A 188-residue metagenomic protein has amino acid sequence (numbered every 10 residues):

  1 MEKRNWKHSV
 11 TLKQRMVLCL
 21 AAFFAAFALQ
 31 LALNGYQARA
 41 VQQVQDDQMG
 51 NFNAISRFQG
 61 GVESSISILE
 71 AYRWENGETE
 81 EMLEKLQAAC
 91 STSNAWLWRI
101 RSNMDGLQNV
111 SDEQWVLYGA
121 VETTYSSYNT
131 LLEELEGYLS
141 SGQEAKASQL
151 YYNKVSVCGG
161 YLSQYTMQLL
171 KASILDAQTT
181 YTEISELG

Functional and structural regions predicted by a protein language model:
M1-H8: N-terminal sensory and localization modules of signal-transduction and trafficking proteins
L12-S67, L83, N109-Y125, T180-G188: Amphipathic alpha-helical segments and their boundaries
L33-M49, I68-L69, R73, L132-G188: Juxtamembrane amphipathic/coiled-coil helical coupling segments that flank and transmit signals to/from transmembrane
D47, M82, L86-A89, Y151: Residue-level preference for long, well-ordered alpha-helices that form the structural scaffold of enzyme catalytic
G61, E84-E144, C158-Q168: Heptad-repeat alpha-helical coiled-coil/4-helix-bundle sensor or tether segments in soluble regions
V62, I66-L69, R73, L97: Short amphipathic alpha-helical segments enriched in hydrophobics
Y72, N76-E81: Non-globular disordered terminal and juxtamembrane segments underlying protein topogenesis/assembly
